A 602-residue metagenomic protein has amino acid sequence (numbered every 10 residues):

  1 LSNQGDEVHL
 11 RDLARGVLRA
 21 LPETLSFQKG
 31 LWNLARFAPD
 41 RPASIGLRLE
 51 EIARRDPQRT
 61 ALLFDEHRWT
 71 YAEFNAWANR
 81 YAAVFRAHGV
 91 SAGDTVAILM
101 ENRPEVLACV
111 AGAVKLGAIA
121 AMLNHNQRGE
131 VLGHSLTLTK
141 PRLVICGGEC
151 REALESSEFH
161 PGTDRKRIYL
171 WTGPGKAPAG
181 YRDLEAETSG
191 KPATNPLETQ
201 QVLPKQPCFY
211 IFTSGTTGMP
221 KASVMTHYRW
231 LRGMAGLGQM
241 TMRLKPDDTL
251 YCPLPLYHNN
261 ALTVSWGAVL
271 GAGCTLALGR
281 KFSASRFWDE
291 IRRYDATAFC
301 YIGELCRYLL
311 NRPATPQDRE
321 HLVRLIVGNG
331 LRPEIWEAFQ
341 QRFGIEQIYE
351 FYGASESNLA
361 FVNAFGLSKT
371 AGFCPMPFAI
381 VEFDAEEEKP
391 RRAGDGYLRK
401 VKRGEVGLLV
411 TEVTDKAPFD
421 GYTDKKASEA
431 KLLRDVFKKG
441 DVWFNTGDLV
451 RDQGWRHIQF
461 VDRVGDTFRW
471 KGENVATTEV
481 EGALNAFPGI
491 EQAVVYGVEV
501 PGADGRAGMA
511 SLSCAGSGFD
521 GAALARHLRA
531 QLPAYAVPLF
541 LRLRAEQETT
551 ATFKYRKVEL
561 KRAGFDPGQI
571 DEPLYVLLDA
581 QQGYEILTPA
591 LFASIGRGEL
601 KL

Functional and structural regions predicted by a protein language model:
F27, R151-P204, M376-V381: ANL superfamily adenylate-forming
F37-E50, Q58-R103, L107-A111, R128-G133 (+2 more regions): Conserved AMP-binding/adenylate-forming core of the ANL superfamily
P57, K176, S189-F212, M219 (+1 more regions): Conserved pre-ATP/AMP-binding loop-to-beta segment of ANL
T70-A72, C208-R232: Conserved AMP-binding A3 loop
V106, Q127-H134, V144-C146, G353 (+3 more regions): AMP-binding/adenylate-forming catalytic core of the ANL superfamily
A186, G271, R293-Y301, L310-D384 (+1 more regions): Gly/Ser/Thr-rich phosphate-binding loop
L231-T249, N259-T297: Conserved AMP-binding/adenylation subdomain of ANL enzymes
L532-Y555, E572-K601: AMP-binding/adenylate-forming catalytic domain of the ANL superfamily
